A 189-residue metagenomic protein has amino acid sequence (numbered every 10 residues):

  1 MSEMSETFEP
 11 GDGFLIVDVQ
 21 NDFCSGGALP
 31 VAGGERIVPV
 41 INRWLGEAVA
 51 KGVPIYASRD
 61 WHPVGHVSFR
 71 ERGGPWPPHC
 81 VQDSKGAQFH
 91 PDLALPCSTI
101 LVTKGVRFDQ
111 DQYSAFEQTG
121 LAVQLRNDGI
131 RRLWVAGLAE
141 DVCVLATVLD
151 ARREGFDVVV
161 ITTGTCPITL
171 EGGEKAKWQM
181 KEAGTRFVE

Functional and structural regions predicted by a protein language model:
M1-V106, A122, N127, D157-V160 (+1 more regions): Active-site acidic carboxylates
W44-E47, V142-R153: Histidine-anchored nucleotide/phosphate-binding helix
G65, D109-Q112, V142-L145, P167-T169: Short, well-ordered, mixed-charge alpha-helical segments that flank or form enzyme active sites
K85, F89, E140-T147: Catalytic-loop motifs flanking and including active-site residues across diverse enzymes
I100-F116, T147: Active-site rim beta-loop-alpha module in soluble metabolic enzymes
E117-G120, C143: Catalytic cores of processing enzymes, dominated by hydrolases/peptidases, characterized by acidic/His-rich
I130-C143, V160-T165: Glycine-rich anion-binding loop/nest that anchors nucleotide
